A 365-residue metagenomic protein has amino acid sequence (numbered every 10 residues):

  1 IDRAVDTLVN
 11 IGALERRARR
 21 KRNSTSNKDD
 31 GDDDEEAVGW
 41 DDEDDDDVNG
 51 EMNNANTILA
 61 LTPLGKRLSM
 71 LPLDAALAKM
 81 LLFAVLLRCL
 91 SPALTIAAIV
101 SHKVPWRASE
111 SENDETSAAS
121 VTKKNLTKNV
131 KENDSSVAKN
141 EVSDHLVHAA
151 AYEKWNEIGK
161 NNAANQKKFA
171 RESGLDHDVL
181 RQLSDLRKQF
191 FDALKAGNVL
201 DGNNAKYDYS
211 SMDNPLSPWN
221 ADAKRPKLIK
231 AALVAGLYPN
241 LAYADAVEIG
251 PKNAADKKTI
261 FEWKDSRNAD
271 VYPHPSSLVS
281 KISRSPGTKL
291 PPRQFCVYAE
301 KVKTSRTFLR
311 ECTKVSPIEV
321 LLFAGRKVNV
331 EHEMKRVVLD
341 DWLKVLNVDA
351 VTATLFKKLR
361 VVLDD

Functional and structural regions predicted by a protein language model:
I1-A353, K357, V361: Second RecA-like catalytic domain
